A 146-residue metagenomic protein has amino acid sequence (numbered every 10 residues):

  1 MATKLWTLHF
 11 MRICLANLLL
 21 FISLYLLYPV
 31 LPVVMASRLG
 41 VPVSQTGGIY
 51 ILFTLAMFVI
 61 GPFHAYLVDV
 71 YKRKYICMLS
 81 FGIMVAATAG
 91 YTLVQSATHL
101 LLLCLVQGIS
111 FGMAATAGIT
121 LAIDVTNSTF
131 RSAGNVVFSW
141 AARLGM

Functional and structural regions predicted by a protein language model:
W6-L39, Q45-T46: Helix-loop boundary and gating motifs at the non-cytosolic
G40, K72, L93-T98: Helix-breaking motifs and short loop linkers at transmembrane-helix boundaries and internal kinks in secondary membrane
T54-P62, M146: Residue-level signature of mid-helix packing/kink "hotspots" within the transmembrane helices of 12-pass Major
I60-K72: Helix-to-loop junctions at the C-terminal end of transmembrane segments in multipass secondary transporters
Y75-A89: Structural signature of the two symmetry-related core transmembrane helices
A87, T98-V106: Paired small-residue
M113-T126: Intracellular juxtamembrane helix-capping segments at the cytosolic ends of symmetry-related transmembrane helices
V136-M146: Glycine-rich segments within core transmembrane alpha-helices of 12-TM secondary carriers
